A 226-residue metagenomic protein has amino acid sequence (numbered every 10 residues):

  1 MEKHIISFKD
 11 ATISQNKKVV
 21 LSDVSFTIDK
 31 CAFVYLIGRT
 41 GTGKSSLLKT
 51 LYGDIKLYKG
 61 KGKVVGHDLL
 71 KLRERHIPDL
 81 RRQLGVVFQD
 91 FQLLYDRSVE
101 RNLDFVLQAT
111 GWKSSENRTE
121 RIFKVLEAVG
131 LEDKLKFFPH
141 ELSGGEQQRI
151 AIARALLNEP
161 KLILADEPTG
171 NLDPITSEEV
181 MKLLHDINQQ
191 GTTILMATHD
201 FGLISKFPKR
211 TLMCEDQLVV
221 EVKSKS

Functional and structural regions predicted by a protein language model:
Y52: Helix-to-loop junction immediately C-terminal to a conserved catalytic motif
G60-D68: Conserved ABC transporter NBD signature motif
L69-G85, E116, Q189: ABC ATPase NBD coupling module
D96-F105: Short coil-to-helix segment of the ABC ATPase nucleotide-binding domain corresponding to the Q-loop/switch region
F137-H140, N158, Q190: Conserved signature/switch motifs of ABC ATPase nucleotide-binding domains
F138-L142, E146-Q148: Conserved ABC ATPase signature
I163-D166: Catalytic Walker B motif of ABC-type/P-loop ATPase nucleotide-binding domains
